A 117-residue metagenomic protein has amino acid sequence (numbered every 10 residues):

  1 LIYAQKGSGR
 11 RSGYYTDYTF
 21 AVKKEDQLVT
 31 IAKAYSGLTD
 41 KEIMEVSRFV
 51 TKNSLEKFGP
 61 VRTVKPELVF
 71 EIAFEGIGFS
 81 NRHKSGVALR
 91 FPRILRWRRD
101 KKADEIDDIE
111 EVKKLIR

Functional and structural regions predicted by a protein language model:
L1-R117: Classical nucleotidyltransferase
